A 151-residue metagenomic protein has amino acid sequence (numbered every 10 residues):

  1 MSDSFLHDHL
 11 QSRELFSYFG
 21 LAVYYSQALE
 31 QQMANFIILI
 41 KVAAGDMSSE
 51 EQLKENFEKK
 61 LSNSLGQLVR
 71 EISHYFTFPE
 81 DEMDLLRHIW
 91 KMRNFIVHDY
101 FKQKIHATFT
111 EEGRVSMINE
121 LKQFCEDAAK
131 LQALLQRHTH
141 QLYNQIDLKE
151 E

Functional and structural regions predicted by a protein language model:
M1-G66, R87, L134-L148: Amphipathic alpha-helical interface elements
S4, D81-L134: Charge-enriched, short contiguous segments at helix-coil
H7-E14, H74, F78, G113-S116 (+1 more regions): Short amphipathic alpha-helical segments at helix-loop
V23, I37-I40, I72, I89 (+4 more regions): Weak global preference for isoleucine
S64, L68-E71, F124: Low-complexity, intrinsically disordered/propeptide-like segments
L68-M83: Short, solvent-exposed, charged loop/turn and helix-capping segments that join or cap alpha-helices on peripheral
E112-G113, K149-E151: C-terminal/domain-terminus segments
